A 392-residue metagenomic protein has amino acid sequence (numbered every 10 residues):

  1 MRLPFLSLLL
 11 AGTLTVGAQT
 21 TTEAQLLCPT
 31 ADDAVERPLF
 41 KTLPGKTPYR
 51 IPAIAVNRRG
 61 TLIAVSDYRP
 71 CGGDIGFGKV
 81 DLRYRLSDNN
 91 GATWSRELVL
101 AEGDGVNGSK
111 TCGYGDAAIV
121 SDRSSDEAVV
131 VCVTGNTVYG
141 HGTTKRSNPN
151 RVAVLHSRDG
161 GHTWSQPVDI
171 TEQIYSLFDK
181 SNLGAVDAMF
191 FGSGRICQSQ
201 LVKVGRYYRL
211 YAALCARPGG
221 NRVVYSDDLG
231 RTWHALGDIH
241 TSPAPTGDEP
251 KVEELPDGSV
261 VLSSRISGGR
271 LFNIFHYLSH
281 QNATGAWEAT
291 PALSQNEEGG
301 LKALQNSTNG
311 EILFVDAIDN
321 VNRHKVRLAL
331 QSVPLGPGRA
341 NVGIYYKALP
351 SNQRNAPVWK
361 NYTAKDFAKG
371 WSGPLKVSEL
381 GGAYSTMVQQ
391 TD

Functional and structural regions predicted by a protein language model:
P4-T15: Bacterial N-terminal signal peptides
T21-D392: Asp-box/BNR beta-propeller blade signature and adjacent active/binding-site loops in extracellular glycan-interacting
